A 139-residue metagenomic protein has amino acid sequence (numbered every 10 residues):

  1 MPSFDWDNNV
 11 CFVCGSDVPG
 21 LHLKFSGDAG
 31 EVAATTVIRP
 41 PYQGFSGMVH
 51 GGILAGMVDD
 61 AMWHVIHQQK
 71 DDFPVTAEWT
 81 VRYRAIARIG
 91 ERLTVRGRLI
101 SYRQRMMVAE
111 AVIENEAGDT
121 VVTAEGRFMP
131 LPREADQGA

Functional and structural regions predicted by a protein language model:
M1-P2, A87-I89, R98-A139: HotDog/MaoC-like acyl-thioester-processing domains
M1-P41, A139: Non-catalytic linker/capping segments at the edges of enzyme domains
H22-K24, R82, R98, E125: Short, surface-exposed charged micro-motifs
K24, M48-G51, A55-G56, D60 (+2 more regions): Short, electropositive, low-hydrophobicity segments enriched in small/polar residues
G30-V32, V75-A77, L93, M107 (+1 more regions): Hydrophobic core residues within well-ordered beta-strands of beta-rich domains
A33-M57: A conserved, well-ordered hydrophobic junction motif at loop->secondary-structure transitions
T36-I38, Y83, P130: Hydrophobic residues in beta-strands and at strand termini
A61-T94: Hydrophobic beta-strand-centered segment that forms part of the acyl-chain substrate-binding groove
